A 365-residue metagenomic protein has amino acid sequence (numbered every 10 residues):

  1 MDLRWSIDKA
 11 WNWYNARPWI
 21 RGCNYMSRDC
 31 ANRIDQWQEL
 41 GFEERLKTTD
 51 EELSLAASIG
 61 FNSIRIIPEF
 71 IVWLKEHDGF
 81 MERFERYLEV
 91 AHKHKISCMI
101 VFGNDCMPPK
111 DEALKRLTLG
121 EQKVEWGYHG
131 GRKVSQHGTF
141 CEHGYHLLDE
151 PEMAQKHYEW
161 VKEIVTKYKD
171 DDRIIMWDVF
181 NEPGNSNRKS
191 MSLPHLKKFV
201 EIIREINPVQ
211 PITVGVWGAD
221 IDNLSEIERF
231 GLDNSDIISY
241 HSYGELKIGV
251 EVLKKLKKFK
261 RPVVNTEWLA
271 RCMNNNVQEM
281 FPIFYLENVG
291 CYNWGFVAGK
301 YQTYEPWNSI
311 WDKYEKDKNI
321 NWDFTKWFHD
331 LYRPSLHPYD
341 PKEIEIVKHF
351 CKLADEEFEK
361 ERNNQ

Functional and structural regions predicted by a protein language model:
M1-S235, H241, L246, F259 (+8 more regions): Active-site mouth of glycoside hydrolases
L3, W307-S309: Short, surface-exposed loop/helix-turn segments at secondary-structure junctions that function as lids/hinges flanking
N265-T266, C291-G295: Conserved active-site loop/cleft motifs that coordinate metal ions or position small ligands
Y301-E305: C-terminal beta-signal and adjacent terminal beta-strands/loops of Gram-negative outer-membrane beta-barrel proteins
E343-Q365: Catalytic domains of carbohydrate-active enzymes that cleave complex glycans
